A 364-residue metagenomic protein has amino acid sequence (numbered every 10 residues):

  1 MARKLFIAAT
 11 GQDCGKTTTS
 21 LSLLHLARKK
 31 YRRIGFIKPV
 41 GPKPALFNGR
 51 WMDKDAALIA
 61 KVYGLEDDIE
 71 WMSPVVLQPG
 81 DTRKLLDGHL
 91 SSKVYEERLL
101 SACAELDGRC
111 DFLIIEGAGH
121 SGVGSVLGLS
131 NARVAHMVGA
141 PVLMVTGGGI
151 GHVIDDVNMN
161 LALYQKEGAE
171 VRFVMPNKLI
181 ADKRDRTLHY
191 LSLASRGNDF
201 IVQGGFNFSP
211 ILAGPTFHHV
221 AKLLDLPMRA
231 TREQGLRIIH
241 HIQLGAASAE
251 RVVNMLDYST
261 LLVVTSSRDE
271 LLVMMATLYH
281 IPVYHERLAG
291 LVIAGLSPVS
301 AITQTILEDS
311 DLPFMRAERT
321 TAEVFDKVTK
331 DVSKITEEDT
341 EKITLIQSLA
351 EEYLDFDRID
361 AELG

Functional and structural regions predicted by a protein language model:
L5-T10, C14, T18-K93, E105: N-terminal phosphate/diphosphate-binding loop that engages ATP/GTP or pyrophosphate donors across diverse enzyme folds
A9-G11, P39-V40, P74-V75, E116-G119 (+8 more regions): Fold-independent oxyanion-binding glycine-rich loops and adjacent beta-strand/coil segments at enzyme active sites
S73-P79, S91, L193-A213: Ligand-binding beta-strand-loop-alpha-helix segment within the catalytic cores of soluble metabolic enzymes
L77-D87, I114-G117, M137-V145, M255-S259: Gly-rich Lys/Arg/Thr-decorated short loops/hinges at beta-loop-alpha junctions or inter-strand turns that position
T82-V126, A132-A135: Phosphate-binding/switch loop-helix module in NTP-utilizing enzymes
L106-R109, V252-T260, I281-R287: Flexible, charged surface loops at secondary-structure boundaries
A118-F200, L261, S267-D331, I335-E338: Conserved catalytic-core segment of NTP-binding enzymes
S209-R268, V332-G364: Non-catalytic interface/targeting segments
